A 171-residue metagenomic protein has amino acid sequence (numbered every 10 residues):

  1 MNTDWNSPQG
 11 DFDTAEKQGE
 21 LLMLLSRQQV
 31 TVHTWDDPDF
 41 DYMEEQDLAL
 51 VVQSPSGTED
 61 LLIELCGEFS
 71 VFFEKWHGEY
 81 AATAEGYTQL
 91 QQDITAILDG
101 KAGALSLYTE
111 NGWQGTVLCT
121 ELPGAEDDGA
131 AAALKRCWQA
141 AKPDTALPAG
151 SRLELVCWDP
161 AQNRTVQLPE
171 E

Functional and structural regions predicted by a protein language model:
M1-D47: N-terminal domain-onset segments
N2, Q9, L22, V32 (+4 more regions): Intrinsically disordered, low-complexity regions
S7, R27, L50-V52, T120 (+4 more regions): Generic detector of low-complexity/intrinsically disordered segments and short hydrophobic N-terminal stretches
S7-T14, T83, Y87, D127 (+1 more regions): Intrinsic-disorder-associated interaction segments
V32-F69: Amphipathic, interaction-prone secondary-structure segments
S54-Q89, A131-E171: Intrinsically disordered, low-complexity regulatory segments enriched in Ser/Thr/Pro and charged residues
A81-A141: Amphipathic protein-protein interaction modules
